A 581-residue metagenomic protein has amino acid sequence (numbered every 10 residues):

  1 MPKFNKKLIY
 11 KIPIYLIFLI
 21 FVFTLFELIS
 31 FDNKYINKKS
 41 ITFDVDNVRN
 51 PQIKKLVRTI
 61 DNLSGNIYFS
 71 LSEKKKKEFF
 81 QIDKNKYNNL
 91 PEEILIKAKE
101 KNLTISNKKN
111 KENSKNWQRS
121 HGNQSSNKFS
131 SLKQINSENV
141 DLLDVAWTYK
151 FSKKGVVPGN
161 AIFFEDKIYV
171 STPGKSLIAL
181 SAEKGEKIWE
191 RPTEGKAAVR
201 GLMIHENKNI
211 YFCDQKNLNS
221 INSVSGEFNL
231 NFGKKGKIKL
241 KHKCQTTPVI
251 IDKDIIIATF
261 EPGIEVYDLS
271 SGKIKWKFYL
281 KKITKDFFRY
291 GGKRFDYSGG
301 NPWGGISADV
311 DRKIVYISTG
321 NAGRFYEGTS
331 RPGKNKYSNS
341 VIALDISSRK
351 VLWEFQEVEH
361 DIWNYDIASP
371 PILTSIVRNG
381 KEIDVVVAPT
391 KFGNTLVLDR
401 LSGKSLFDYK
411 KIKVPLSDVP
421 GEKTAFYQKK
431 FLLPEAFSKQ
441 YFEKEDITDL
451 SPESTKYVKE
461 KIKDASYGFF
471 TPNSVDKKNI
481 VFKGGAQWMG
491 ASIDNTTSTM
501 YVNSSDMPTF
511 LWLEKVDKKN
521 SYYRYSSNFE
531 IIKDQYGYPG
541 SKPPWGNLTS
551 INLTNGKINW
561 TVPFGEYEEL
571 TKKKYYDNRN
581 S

Functional and structural regions predicted by a protein language model:
P2-L19: N-terminal Sec-pathway targeting helices
L19-I29: Hydrophobic alpha-helical membrane-insertion segments, chiefly the h-region of N-terminal signal peptides
F31-K133, F426-F437, E445-T448, E453-V458: N-terminal pre-domain segments of enzymes
W117-H121, V156-S176, G195-N217, H242-I264 (+9 more regions): Repeat-blade elements of multi-bladed beta-propeller folds
G122-Q124, S130-Y169, K187-T193, V475-K483: Asp/Glu-centered strand-loop micro-motifs enriched in Gly/Pro and often flanked by an aromatic residue
E138-S152, L177-A197, E206-N207, L218-H242 (+8 more regions): Extracytoplasmic/lumenal domain signature
Q428-M507, N547: Long, low-complexity segments enriched in small/aliphatic residues
